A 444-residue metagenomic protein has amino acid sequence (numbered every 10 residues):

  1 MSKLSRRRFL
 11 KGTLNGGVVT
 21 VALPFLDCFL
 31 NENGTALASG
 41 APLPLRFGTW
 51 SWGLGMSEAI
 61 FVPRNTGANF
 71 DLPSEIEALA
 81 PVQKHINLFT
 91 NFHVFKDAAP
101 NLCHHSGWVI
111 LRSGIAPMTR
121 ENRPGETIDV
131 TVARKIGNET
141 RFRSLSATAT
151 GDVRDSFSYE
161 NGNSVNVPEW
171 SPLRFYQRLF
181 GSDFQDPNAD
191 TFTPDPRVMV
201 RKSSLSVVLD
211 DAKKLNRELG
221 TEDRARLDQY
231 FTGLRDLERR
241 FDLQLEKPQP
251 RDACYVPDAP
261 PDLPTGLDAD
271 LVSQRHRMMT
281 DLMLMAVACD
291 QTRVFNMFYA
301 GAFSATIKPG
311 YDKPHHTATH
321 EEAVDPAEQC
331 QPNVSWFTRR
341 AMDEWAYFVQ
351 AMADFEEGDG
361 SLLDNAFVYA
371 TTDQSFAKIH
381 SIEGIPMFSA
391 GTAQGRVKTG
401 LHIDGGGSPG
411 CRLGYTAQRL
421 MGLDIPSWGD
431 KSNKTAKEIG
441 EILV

Functional and structural regions predicted by a protein language model:
M1-V444: Ligand-binding pockets and gating/stacking loops
